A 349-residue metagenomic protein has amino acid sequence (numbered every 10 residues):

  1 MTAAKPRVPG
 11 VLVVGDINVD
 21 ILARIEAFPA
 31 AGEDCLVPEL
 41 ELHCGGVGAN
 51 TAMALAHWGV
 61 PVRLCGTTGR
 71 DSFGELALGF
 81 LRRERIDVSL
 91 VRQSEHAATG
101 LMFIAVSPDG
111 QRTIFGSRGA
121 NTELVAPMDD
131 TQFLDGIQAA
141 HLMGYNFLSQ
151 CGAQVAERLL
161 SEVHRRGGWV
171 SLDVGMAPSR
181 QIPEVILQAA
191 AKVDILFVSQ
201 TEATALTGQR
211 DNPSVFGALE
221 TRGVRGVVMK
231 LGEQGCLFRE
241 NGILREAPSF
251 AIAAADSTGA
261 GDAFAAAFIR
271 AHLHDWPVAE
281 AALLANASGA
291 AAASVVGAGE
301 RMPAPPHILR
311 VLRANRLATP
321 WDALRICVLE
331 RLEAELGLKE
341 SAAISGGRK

Functional and structural regions predicted by a protein language model:
M1-I86, A253-A255, A323-K349: Glycine-rich phosphate/adenosyl-contacting loop at the front of the ribokinase-like
T2-V11, E162, N212-K349: Conserved phosphate-binding/catalytic region of the ribokinase-like
I17, Y145, A263: Active-site metal-binding loops of divalent metal-dependent hydrolases
E39, C65-R70, V88-A98, A218 (+1 more regions): Beta-strand->loop->alpha-helix junctions that form or flank phosphate-binding loops in nucleotide-handling enzymes
M53, L101-A105, T113, G235-F238: Short beta-strand scaffold segments in enzyme catalytic cores
Q93, I104-Q150: Conserved phosphate-binding/catalytic loop of the ribokinase/pfkB sugar-kinase fold
R158-W169, G175-E246: Conserved phosphate/ATP/ADP-binding segment of small-molecule kinases
